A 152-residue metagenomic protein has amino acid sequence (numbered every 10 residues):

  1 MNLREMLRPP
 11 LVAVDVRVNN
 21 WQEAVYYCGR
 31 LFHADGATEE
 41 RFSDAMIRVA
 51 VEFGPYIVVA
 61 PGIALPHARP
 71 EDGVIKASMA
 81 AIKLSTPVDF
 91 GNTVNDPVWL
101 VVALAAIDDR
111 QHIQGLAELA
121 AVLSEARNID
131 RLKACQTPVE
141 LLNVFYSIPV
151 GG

Functional and structural regions predicted by a protein language model:
M1-G152: Cytosolic covalent-transfer regions centered on His/Cys nucleophiles that carry phosphoryl or persulfide groups
